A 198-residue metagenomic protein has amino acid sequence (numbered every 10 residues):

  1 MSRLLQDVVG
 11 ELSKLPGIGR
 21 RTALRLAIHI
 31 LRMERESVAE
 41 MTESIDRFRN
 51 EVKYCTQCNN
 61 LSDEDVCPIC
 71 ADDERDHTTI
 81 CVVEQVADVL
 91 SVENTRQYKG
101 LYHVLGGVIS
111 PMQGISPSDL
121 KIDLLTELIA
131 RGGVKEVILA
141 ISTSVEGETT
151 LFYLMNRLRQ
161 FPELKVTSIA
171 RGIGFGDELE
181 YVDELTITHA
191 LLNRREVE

Functional and structural regions predicted by a protein language model:
S2-L5, G10, K14, L24-V89: Cys/His-rich Zn2+-binding cysteine-cluster or related metal-binding knuckle/ribbon modules and their
Q6-G10, L24-I28, A39, E43 (+9 more regions): Solvent-exposed alpha-helical segments within well-ordered globular domains of core cellular machineries
D7, T126-E198: Long C-terminal interaction/binding lobes of large macromolecular proteins
E11, L15, M33, F48-E51 (+10 more regions): Conserved, well-folded catalytic cores of nucleic-acid-processing and energy-transducing macromolecular machines
A23, D72-I141: Extended interfacial segments that mediate partner engagement and assembly in macromolecular machines
V38, G114-I115, G147-L151: Alpha-helix N-cap/helix-start motif
E40, K53, D65, A87 (+6 more regions): Residue-level signal for pocket-adjacent positions within structured domains
